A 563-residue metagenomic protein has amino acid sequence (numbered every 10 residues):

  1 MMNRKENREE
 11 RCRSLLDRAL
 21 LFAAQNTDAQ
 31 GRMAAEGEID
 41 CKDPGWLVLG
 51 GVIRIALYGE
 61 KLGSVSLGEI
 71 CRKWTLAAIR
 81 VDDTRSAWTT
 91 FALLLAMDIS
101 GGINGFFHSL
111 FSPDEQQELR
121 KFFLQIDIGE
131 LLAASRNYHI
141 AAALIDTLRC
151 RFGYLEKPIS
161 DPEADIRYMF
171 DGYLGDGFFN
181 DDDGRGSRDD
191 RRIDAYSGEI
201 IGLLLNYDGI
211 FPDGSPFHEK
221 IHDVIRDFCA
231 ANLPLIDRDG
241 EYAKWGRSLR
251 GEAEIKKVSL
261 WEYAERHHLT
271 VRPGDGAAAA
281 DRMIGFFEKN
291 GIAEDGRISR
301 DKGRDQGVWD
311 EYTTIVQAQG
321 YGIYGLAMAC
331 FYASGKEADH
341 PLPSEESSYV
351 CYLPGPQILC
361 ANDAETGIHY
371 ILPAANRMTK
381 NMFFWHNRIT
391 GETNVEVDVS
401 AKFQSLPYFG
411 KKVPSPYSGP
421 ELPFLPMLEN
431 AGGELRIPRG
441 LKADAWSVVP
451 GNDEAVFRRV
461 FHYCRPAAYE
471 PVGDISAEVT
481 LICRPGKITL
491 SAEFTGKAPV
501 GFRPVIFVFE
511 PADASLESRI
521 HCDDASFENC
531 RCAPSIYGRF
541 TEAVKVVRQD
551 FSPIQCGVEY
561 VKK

Functional and structural regions predicted by a protein language model:
M1-N3, C330-E337, S552-K563: Short amphipathic alpha-helical segments
M2-T27: An edge-strand/N-cap motif at the start of beta-rich repeat modules
R4, R8-R11, L67, F111 (+3 more regions): Non-membrane alpha-helical secondary structure
A24-H222, W245-L260: Aromatic-lined, polymer-binding surfaces characteristic of secreted/periplasmic polysaccharide-degrading enzymes
P216-K220, D227-A512, D523: Extended polysaccharide-engagement surfaces of secreted carbohydrate-active enzymes
R503, D523-K563: Beta-strand-rich recognition/accessory modules
S515-A525: An exposed acidic His-Trp-rich patch
